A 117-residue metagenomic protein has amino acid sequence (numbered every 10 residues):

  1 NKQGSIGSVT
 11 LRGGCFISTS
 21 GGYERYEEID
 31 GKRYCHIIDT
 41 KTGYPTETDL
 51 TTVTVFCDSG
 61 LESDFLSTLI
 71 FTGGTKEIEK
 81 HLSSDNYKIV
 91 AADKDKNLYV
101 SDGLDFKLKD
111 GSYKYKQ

Functional and structural regions predicted by a protein language model:
N1-Q117: Mature catalytic core of soluble alpha/beta enzymes
